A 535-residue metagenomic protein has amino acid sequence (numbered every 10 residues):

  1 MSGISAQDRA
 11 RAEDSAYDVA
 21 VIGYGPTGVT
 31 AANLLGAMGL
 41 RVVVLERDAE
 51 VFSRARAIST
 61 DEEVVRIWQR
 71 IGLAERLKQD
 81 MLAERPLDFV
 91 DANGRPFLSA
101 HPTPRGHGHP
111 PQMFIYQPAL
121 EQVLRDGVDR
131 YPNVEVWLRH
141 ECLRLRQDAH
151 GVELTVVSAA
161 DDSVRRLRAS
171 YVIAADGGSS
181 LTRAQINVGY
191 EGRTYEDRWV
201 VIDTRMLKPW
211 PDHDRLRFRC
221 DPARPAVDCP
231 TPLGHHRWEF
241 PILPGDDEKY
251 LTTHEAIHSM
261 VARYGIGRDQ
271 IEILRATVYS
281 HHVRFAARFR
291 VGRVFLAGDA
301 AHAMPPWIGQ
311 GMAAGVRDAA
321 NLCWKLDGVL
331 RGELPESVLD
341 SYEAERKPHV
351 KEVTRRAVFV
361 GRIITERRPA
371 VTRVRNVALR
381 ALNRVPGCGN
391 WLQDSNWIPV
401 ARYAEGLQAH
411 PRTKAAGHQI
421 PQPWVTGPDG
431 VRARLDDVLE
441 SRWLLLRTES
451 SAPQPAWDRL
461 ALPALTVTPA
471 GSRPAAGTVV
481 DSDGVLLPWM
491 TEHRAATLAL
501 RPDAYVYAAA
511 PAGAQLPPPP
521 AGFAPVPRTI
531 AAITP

Functional and structural regions predicted by a protein language model:
M1-D18, I22, A37-M38, N93-G94 (+5 more regions): Helical substrate-recognition/capping region of FAD-dependent monooxygenase/halogenase enzymes
S15-Y17, D161-Y171: Core beta-strand elements of the Rossmann-like FAD/NAD(P) dinucleotide-binding domain in flavoenzyme oxidoreductases
G28-V29: N-terminal Rossmann-fold NAD(P) dinucleotide-binding loop
G36-R56: Glycine-rich FAD pyrophosphate-binding loop
S53-D129: Active-site-adjacent segment of FAD-dependent monooxygenases/related oxidoreductases
R125-D126, Y171, A175-H281: Conserved FAD-binding catalytic core of PHBH/FMO-like flavoproteins
L138-V152: A conserved short coil-to-beta-strand element within the FAD-binding core of flavoproteins
Y250-A314, L334, R356, S395-I398: FAD/FMN-dependent oxidoreductases across multiple families
